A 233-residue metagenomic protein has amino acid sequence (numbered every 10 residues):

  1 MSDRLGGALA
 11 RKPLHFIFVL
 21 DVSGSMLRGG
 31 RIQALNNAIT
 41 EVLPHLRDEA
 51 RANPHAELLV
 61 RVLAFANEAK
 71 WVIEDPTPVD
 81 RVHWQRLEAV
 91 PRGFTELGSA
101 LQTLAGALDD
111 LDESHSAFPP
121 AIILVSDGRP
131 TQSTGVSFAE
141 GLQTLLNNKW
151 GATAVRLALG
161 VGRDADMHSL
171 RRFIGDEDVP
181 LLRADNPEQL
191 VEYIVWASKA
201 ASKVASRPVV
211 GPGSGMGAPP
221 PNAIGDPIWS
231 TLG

Functional and structural regions predicted by a protein language model:
M1-G233: Acidic, low-complexity intrinsically disordered regions
